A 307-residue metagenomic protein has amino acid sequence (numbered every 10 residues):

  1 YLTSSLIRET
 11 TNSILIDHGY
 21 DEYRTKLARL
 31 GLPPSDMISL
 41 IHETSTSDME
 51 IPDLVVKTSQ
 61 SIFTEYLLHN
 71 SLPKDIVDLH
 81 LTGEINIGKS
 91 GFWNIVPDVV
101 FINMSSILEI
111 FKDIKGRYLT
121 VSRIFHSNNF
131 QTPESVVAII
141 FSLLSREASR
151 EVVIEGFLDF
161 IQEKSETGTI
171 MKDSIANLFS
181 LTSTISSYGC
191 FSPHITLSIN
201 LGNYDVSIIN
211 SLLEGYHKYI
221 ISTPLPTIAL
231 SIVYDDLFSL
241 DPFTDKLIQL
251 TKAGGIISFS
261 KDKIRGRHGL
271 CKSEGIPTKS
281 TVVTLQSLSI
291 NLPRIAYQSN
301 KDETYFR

Functional and structural regions predicted by a protein language model:
Y1-S45: Charged, amphipathic alpha-helical regulatory modules used for macromolecular assembly or allosteric control
P33, I41-R307: Conserved catalytic cores of very large enzyme subunits
